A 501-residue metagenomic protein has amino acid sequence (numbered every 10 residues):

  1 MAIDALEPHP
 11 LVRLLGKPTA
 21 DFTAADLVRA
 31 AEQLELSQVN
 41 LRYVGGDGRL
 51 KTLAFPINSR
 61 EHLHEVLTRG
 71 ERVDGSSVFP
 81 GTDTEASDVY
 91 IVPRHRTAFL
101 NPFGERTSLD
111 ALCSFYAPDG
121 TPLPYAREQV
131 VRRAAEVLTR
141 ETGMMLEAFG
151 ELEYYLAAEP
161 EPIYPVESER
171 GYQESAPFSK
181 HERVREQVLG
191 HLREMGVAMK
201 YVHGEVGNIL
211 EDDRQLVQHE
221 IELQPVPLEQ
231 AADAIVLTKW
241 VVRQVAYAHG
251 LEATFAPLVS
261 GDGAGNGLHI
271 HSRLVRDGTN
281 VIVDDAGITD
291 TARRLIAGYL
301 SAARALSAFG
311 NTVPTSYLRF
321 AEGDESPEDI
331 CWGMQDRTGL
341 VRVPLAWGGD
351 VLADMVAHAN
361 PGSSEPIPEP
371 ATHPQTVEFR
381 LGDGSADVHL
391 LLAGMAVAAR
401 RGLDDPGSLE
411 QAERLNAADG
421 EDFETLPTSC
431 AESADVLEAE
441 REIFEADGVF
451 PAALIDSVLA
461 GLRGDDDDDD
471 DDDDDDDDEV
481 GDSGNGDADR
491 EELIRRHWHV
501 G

Functional and structural regions predicted by a protein language model:
M1-N208, V226-W240, L251, L390-L391 (+1 more regions): ATP/Mg2+-dependent ligation/transfer catalytic cores
G16-K17, A25-E32, S37-Q38, R42-D47 (+5 more regions): Active-site capping/gating regions of soluble enzymes
P18, P162, V166, D212 (+3 more regions): Membrane-targeting and insertion segments and their boundary/processing signals
L112, E151-P165, G204-E222, A256-G278: Histidine-centered divalent-metal-coordination microenvironment in nucleic-acid enzymes
P406-E421, F450: Acidic/histidine-enriched alpha-helical segments
